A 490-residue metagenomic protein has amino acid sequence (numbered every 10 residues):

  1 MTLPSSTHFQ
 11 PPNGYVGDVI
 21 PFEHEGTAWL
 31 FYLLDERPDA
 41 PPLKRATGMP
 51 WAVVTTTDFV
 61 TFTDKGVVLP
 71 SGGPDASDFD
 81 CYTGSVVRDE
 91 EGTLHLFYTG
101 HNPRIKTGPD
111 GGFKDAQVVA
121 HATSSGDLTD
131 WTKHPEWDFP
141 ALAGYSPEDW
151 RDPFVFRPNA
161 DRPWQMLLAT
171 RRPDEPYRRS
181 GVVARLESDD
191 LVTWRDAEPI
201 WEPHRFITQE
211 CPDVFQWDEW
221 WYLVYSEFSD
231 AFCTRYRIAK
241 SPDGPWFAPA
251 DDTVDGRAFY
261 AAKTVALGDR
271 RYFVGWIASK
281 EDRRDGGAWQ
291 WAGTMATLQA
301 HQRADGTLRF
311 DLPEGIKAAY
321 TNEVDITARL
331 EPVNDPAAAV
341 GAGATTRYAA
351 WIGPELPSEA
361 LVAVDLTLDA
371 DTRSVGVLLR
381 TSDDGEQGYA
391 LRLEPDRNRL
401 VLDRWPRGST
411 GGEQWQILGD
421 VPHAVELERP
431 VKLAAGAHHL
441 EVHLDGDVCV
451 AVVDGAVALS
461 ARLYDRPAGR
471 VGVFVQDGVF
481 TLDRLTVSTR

Functional and structural regions predicted by a protein language model:
M1-D152, F156-C211, Q216-D255, I277-P336 (+3 more regions): Beta-rich carbohydrate-recognition and catalytic domains
L3-T7, V254, G268-R271, E281-D282 (+1 more regions): Extracellular glycan-recognition regions
L96, F273-G275, L400: A short hydrophobic beta-strand element
G256, A261: Active-site/pore-lining binding-face segments in mid-to-C-terminal subdomains
